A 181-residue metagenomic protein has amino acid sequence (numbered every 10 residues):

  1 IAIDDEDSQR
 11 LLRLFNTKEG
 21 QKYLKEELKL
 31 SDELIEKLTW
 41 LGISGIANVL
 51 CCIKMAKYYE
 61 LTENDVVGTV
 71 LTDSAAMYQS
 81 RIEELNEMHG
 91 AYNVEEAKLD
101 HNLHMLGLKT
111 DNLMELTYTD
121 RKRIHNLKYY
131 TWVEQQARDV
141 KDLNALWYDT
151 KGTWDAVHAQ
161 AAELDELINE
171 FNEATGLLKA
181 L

Functional and structural regions predicted by a protein language model:
I1-L181: PLP-dependent amino-acid enzyme catalytic core
